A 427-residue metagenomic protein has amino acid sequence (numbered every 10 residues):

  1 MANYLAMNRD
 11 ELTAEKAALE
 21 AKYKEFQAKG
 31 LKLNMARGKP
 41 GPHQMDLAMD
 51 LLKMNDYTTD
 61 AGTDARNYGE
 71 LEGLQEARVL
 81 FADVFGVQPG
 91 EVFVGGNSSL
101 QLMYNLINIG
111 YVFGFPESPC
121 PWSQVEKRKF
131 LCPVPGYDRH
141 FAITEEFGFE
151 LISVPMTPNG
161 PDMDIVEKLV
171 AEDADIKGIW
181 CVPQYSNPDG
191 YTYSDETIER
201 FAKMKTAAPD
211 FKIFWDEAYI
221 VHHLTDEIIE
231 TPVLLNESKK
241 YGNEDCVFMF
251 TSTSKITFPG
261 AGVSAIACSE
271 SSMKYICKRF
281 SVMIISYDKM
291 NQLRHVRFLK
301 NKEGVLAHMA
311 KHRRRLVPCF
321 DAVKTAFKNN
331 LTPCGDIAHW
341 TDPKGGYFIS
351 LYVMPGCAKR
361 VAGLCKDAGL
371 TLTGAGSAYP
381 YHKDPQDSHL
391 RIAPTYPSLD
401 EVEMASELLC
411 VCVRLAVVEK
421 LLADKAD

Functional and structural regions predicted by a protein language model:
A2-E72, E76-D83, D367-L370: N-terminal "arm"/small-domain region of PLP-dependent enzymes with the aminotransferase-like
T63-P209, I220-G242, L408-K425: Conserved core of the PLP fold type I
D216: Glycine-centered flexible beta-alpha turn that most often forms the glycine-rich phosphate-binding loop
N236-V317, N330, V418: Conserved core segment of the aminotransferase class I/II
A310-K324, D336-Y352: Conserved glycine-rich beta-strand-loop-beta hairpin in the small C-terminal domain of fold type I
S350-P355, L372-C412: Conserved PLP-binding active-site segment of the aspartate aminotransferase-like
V361-D367, A405-C410: Short amphipathic alpha-helices in soluble, non-transmembrane regions that often serve as interface/regulatory elements
